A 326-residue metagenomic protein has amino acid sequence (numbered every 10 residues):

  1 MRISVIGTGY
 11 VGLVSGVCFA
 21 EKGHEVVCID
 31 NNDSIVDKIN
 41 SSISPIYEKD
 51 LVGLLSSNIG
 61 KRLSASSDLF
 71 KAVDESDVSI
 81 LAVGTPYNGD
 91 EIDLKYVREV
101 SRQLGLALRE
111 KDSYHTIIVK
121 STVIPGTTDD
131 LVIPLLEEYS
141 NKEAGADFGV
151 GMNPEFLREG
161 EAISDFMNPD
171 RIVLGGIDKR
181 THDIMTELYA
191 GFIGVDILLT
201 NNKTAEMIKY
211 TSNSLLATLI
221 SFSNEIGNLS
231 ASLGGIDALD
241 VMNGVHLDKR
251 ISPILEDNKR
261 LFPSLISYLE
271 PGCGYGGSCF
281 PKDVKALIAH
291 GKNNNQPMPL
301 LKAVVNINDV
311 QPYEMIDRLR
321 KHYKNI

Functional and structural regions predicted by a protein language model:
M1-I326: Structural/interface elements that position substrates and couple domains in central-metabolism enzymes
